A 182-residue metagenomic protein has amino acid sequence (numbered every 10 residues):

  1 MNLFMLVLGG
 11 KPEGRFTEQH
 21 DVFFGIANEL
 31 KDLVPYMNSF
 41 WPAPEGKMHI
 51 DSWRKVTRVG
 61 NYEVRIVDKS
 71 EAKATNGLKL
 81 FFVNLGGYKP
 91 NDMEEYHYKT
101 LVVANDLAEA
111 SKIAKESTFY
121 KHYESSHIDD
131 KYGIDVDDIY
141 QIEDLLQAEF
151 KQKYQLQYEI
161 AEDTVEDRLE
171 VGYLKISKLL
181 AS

Functional and structural regions predicted by a protein language model:
M1-G9, W53-M93, Y120-H122, Y132-S182: A cross-kingdom feature marking charged/low-complexity
M1-P35, S39: The feature marks the first
Q19-A27, Y96-N105: A short, exposed loop/beta-hairpin motif centered on an aromatic-Gly-Thr core
L30-P44, L107-K121: A short, charged, amphipathic alpha-helix used as a generic interaction element across diverse proteins
P35-D51, I176-A181: Short, charge-rich amphipathic segments
P42, E94-H97: Acidic, Ser/Thr- and Gly-enriched intrinsically disordered low-complexity segments
G46-W53, E124-D130: A short, aromatic/hydrophobic, helix- or strand-capping loop or linear motif that either lines the entrance/gate
Y88-E95, A108-K112: Charged, amphipathic alpha-helical segments and their flanking helix caps
